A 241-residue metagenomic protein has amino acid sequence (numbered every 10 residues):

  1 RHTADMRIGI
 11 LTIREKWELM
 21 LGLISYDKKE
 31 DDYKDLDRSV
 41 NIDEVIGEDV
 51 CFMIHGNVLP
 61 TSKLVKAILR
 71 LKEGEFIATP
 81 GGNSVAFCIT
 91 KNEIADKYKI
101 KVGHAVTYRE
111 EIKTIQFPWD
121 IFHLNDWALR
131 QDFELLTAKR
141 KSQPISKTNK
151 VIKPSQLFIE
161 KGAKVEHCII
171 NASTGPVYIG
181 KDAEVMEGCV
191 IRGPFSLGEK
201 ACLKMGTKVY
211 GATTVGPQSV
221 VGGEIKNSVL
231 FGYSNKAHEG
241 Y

Functional and structural regions predicted by a protein language model:
R1-Q156, G162: Terminal amphipathic alpha-helical/low-complexity segments used for targeting or macromolecular assembly
P144-Y241: Structural signal for interior beta-strand "rungs" in well-ordered beta-sheet cores of soluble enzyme domains
